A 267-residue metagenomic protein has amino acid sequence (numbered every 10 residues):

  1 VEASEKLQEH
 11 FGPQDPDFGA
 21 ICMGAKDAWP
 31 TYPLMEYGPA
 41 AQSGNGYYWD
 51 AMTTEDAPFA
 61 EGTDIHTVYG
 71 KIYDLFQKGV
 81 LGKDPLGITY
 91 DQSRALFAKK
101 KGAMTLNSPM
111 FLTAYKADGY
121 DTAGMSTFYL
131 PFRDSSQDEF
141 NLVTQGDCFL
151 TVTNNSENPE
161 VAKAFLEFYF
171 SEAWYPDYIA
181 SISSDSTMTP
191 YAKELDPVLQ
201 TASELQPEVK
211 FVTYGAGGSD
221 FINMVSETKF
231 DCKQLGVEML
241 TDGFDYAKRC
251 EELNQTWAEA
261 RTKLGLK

Functional and structural regions predicted by a protein language model:
V1-T54, G102: Extracytoplasmic/periplasmic solute-binding protein
S4, T53-L86: Glycine-centered hinge/linker elements that transmit conformational signals in sensory and ligand-binding systems
Q8-K26, S171-S183, E259-K267: Bilobed periplasmic-binding protein-like "clamshell/Venus-flytrap" ligand-binding domains
A25, Q42-T67, A117-G119, F132-L142 (+2 more regions): Short, solvent-exposed loop/beta-turn-alpha elements that line the ligand-binding surface or hinge of extracytoplasmic
Q77, Y175-P176, T189, K193 (+1 more regions): Conserved C-terminal helix/tail region of periplasmic/extracytoplasmic solute-binding proteins
K78, A117-S184: Extracytoplasmic/periplasmic substrate-recognition and gating elements
D84-A98: Short helix-initiation/N-cap motifs at beta->coil->alpha
A103-S108: Paired acidic/hydrophobic, glycine-rich loop segments that form the ligand-binding mouth/hinge of periplasmic-binding
